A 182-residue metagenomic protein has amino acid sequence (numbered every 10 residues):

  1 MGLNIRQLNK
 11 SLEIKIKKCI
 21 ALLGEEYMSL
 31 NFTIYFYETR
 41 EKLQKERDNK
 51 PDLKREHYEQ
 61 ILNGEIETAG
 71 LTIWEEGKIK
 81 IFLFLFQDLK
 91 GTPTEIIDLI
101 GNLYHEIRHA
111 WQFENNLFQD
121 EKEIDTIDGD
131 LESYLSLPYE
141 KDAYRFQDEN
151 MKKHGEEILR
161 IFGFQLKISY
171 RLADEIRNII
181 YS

Functional and structural regions predicted by a protein language model:
M1-N4: Acidic/histidine-rich, surface-exposed loop or edge segments in extracytoplasmic proteins
L12-N31: Zn2+-dependent metallopeptidase catalytic core
I14, A21, L131-S136, E140-K141 (+1 more regions): Long, well-structured alpha-helical subdomains associated with metal-dependent extracellular/ecto-lumenal hydrolases
I16, L30-F36, I79-L83: Hydrophobic beta-strand residues in large extracellular and virion-surface proteins
Y35-L43: Acidic helix-start/capping segments at beta-turn-to-alpha-helix junctions
K50-I97: Active-site scaffold of zinc-dependent metalloenzymes
I97-G101, F113-K141: Post-HEXXH active-site segment of zinc metalloproteases
Y104-Q112: Short active-site segment of divalent metal-dependent hydrolases/proteases that encodes the spacing between
